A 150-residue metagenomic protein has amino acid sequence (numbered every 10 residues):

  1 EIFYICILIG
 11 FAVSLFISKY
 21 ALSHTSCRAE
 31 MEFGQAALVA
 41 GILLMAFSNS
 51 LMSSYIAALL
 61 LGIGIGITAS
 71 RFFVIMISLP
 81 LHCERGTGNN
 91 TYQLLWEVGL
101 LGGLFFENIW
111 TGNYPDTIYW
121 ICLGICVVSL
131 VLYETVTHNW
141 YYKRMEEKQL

Functional and structural regions predicted by a protein language model:
E1-G10: Loop-to-transmembrane helix entry
I2, E32-F33, T87-T91: Signature of the 12-TM Major Facilitator Superfamily
V13-R28: Helix-to-loop junctions at the C-terminal end of transmembrane segments in multipass secondary transporters
H24, I75-P80: Helix-to-coil boundary motifs at intracellular loop junctions of multi-pass secondary transporters
S26-F72: C-terminal transmembrane helical hairpin of 12-TM major facilitator-type secondary transporters
L79-P115: A late C-terminal transmembrane helix in Major Facilitator Superfamily
D116-L150: Multi-pass alpha-helical transporter architecture, strongest for 12-TM Major Facilitator/SLC carriers used
